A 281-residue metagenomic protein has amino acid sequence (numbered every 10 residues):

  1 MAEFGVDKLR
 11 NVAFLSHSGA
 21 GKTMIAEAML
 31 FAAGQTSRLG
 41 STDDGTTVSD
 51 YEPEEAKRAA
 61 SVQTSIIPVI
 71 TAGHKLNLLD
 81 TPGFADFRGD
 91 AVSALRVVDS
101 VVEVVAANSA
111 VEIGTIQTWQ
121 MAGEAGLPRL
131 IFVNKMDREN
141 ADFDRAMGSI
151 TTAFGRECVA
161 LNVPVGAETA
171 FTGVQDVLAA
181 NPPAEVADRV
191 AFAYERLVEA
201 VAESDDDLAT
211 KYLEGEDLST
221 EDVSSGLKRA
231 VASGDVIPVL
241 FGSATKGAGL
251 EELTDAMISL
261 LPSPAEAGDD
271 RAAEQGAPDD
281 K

Functional and structural regions predicted by a protein language model:
M1-K281: Structural and coupling elements of P-loop NTPases
